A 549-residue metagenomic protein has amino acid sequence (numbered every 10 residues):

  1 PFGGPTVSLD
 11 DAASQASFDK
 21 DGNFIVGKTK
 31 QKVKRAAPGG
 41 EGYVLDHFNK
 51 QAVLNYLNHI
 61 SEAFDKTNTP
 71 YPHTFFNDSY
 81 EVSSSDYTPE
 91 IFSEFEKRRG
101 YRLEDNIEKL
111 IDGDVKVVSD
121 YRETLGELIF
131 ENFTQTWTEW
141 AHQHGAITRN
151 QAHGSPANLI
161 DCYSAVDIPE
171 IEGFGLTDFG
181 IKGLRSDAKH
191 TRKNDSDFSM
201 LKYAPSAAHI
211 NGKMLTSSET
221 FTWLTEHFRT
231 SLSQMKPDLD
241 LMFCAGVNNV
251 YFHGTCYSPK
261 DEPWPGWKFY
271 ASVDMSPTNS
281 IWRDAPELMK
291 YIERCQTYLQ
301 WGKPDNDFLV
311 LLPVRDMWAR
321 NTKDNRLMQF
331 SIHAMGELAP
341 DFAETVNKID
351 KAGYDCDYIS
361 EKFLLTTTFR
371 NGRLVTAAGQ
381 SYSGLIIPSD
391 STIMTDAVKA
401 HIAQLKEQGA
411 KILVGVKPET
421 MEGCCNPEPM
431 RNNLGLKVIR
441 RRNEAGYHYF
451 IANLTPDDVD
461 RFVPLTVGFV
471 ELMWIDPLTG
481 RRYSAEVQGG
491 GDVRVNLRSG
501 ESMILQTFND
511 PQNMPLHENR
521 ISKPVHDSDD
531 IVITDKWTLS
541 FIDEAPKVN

Functional and structural regions predicted by a protein language model:
P1-E62, K66-P72: Mature N-terminal, pre-catalytic/accessory segment of carbohydrate-active enzymes
E62-T74, S79-P169, F174-N549: Carbohydrate-binding surfaces of carbohydrate-active enzymes
